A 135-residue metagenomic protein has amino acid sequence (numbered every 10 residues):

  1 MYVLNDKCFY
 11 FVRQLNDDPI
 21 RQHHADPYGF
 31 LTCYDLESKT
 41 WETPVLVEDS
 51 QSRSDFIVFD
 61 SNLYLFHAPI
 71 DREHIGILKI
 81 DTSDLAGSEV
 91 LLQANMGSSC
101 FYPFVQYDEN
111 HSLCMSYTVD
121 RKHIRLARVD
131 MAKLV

Functional and structural regions predicted by a protein language model:
M1-S52, V58-S98, D108-S112, T118-V135: Beta-rich carbohydrate-recognition and catalytic domains
S99-P103: C-terminal regions of proteins
